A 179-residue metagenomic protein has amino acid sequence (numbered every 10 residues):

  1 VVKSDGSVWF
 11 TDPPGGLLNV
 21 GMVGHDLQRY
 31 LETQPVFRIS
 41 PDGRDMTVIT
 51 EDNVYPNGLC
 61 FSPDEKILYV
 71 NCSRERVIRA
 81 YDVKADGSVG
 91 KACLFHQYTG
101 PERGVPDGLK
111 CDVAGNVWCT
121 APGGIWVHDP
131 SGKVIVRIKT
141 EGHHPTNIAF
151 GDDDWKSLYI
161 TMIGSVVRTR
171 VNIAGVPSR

Functional and structural regions predicted by a protein language model:
V1-V8, G16, Y30-P35, D45-I67 (+3 more regions): Beta-rich, blade/repeat-based domains predominating in secreted/periplasmic proteins but also intracellular
F10-L31, V171: Short, conserved, GDST-rich strand-edge loop motifs in beta-rich repeat architectures
P13-G15, S73, V83, P122 (+2 more regions): Short loop/turn segments immediately following the C-termini of beta-strands
D26, Y30-T33, E75, V89: A detector of repeated loop/turn-to-beta-strand junctions in beta-rich toroidal repeat architectures
Q34-F37, V77-R79, G124-W126, S165: A short loop-to-beta-strand structural motif that recurs across blades of beta-propeller domains
G43-D45, E75, A85, S131-V134 (+1 more regions): Short coil turn/linker residues within repeat-based beta-strand modules
T47-T50, V89-Q97, V136-T140, S178-R179: Beta-propeller fold detector
A80-S88, R170-S178: Short loop/turn segments immediately following beta-strands, especially the blade-tip and inter-blade linker loops
